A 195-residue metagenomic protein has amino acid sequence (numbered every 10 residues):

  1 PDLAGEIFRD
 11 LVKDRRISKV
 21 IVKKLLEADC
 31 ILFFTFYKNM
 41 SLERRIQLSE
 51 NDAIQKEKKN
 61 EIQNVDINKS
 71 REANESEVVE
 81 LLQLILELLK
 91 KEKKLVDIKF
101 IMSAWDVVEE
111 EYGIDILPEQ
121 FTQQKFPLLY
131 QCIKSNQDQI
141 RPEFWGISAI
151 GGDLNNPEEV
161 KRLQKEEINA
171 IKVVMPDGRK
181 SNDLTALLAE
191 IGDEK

Functional and structural regions predicted by a protein language model:
P1-I17: Switch II (G3) loop of P-loop NTPases
V22-K24, C30-K195: Conserved GTP-binding G-domain of TRAFAC-class P-loop NTPases and closely related GTPase folds
